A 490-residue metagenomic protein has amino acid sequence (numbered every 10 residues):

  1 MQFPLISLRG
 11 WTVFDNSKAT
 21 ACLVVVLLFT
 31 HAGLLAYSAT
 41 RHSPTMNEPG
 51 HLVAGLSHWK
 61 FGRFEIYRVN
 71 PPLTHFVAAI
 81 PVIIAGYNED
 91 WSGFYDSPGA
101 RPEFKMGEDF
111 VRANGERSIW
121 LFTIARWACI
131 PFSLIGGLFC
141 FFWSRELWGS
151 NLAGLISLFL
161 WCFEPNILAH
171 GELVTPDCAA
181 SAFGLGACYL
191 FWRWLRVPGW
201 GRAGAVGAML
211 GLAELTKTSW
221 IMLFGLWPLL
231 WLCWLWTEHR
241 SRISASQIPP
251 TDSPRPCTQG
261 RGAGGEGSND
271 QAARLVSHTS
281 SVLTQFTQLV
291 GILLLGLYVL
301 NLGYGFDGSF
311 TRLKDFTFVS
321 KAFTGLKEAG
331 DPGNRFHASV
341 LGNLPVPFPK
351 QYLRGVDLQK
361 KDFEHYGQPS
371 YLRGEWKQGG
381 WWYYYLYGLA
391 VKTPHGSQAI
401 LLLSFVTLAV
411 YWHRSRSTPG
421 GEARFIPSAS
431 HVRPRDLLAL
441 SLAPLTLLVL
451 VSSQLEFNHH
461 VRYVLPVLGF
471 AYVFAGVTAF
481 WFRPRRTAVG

Functional and structural regions predicted by a protein language model:
T20-V25, S92-E108, C140-F163, R196-A205 (+3 more regions): Transmembrane-helix signature of polytopic, membrane-embedded enzymes that assemble or transfer cell-envelope glycans
V25, G225-P228, L289-Y298, R414 (+4 more regions): Signature aromatic-anchored transmembrane alpha helix within multi-pass, membrane-resident enzymes that catalyze glycan
L27-L28, S157-C162, Y189, L210 (+1 more regions): Short helix- or helix-capping micro-motifs that position conserved polar/aromatic residues at function-defining sites
E65-A128, R312-G379: Interfacial juxtamembrane loops and adjacent helix segments that form the catalytic/substrate-binding surfaces
W127-L147, G186, L190, V406-H413: Transmembrane-helix motifs of polytopic, lipid-linked glycan transferases
F139-W143, A179-R196, M209-L210, F470-V477: Specific aromatic-rich, kink-prone transmembrane helix
A187-A203, L232-E238, R242, Q247: Membrane-interface transmembrane helices that cradle and orient dolichyl/undecaprenyl
T393-S430, T487-A488: Hydrophobic, aromatic-rich transmembrane alpha-helices and their immediate juxtamembrane boundary segments
